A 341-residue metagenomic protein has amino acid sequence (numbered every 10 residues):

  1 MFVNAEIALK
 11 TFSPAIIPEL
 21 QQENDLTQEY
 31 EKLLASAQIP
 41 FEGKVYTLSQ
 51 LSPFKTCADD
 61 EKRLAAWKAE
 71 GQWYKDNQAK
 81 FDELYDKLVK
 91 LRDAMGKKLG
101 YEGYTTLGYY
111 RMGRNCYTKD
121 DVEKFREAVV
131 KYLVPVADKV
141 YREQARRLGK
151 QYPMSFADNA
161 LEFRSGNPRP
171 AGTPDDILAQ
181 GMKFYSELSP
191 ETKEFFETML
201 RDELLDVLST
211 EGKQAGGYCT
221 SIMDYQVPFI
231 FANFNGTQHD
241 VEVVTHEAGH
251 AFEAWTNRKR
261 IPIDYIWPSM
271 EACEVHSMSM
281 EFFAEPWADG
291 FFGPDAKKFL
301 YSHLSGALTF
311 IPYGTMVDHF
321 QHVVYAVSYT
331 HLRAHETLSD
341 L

Functional and structural regions predicted by a protein language model:
M1-N167, S339: A well-structured
P53, P174-T245, A251-E253: Active-site-adjacent "gating/activation" loops or surface patches in catalytic cores
T106-R111, P153-A157, G216-P228, E247-R258 (+1 more regions): Active-site-adjacent bridging/hinge elements
R146-E162, T198-D206, S269, H303-L304: A glycine-rich phosphate-binding loop feature that marks nucleotide/adenosyl-phosphate handling sites
A254-V275: Post-HEXXH active-site segment of zinc metalloproteases
P268-P294: Post-HExxH zinc-binding segment in Zn-dependent metallohydrolases
T330-L338: Conserved small/polar residues in nucleotide/adenosyl-binding loops
